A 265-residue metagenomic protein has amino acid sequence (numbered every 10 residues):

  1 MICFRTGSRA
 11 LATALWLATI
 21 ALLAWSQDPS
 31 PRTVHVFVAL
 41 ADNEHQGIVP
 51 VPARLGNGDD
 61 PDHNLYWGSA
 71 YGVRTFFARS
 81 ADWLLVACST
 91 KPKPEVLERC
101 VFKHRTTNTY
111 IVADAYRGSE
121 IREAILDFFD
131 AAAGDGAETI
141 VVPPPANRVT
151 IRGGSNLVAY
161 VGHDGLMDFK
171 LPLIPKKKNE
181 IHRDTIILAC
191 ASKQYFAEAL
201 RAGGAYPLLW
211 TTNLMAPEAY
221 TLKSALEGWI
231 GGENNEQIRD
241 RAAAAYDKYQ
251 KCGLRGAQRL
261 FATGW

Functional and structural regions predicted by a protein language model:
M1-T6: N-terminal secretory signal peptides that target proteins for export/translocation
A12-A21: Bacterial N-terminal signal peptides
A24-S26: Boundary at the C-terminal end of the N-terminal hydrophobic targeting segment
S30-D60, T107-I111: Acidic/histidine-rich, surface-exposed loop or edge segments in extracytoplasmic proteins
H35-E44, D114-Y116, V161-H163, N213: Short loop/turn segments at strand-loop or loop-helix junctions that form parts of catalytic or ligand-binding pockets
P61-I151: Functional beta-strand-loop-alpha-helix junction segments that form "active/interaction loops" within catalytic
T150-G228: Catalytic cores of nucleophile-dependent amide-cleaving enzymes
Q237-W265: Caspase-like cysteine protease fold
